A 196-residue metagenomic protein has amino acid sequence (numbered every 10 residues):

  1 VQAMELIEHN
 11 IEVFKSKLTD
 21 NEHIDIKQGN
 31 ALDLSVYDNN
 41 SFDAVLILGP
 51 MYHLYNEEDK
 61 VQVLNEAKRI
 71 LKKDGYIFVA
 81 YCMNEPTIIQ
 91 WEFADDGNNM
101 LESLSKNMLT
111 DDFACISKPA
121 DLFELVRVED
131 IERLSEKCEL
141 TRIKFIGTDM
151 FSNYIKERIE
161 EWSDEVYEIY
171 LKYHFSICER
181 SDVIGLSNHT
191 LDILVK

Functional and structural regions predicted by a protein language model:
V1-L34: Class I SAM-dependent methyltransferase SAM/SAH-binding core
L32-V45: A short acidic, Gly/Pro-enriched loop at the edge of an enzyme's catalytic core that lines a small-molecule cofactor
D43-E58: A short SAM/SAH-binding and catalytic strip from SAM-dependent methyltransferases
V61-Y76: A short glycine-rich, Lys/Arg-flanked "PGG" loop and its adjoining helix->strand segment in the class I
Y76-N107: Conserved class I S-adenosyl-L-methionine
N99-F123: C-terminal alpha-helical "lid/dimerization" subdomain adjacent to the S-adenosyl-L-methionine
D121-E139, F145: Short alpha-helix
K144-K196: A C-terminal cap/extension of S-adenosyl-L-methionine-dependent methyltransferases that defines the acceptor-substrate
